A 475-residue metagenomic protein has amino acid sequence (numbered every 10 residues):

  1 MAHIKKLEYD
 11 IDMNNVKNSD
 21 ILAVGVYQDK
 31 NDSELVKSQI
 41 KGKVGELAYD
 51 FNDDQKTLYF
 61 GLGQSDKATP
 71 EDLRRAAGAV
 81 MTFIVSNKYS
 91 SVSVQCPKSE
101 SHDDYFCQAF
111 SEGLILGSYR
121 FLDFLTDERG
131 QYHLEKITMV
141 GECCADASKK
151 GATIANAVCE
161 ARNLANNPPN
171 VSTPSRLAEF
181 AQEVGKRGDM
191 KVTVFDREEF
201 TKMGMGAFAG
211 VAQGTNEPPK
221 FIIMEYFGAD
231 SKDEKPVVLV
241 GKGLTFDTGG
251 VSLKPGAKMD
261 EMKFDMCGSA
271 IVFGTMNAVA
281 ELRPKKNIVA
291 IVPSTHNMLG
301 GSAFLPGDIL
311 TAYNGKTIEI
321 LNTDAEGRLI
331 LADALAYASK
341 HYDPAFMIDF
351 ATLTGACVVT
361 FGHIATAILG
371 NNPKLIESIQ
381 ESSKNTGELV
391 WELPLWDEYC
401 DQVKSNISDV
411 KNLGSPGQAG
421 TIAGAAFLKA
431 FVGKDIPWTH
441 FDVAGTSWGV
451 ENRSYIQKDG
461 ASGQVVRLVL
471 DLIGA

Functional and structural regions predicted by a protein language model:
M1-G243: Short amphipathic alpha-helical segment within the helicase RecA-like ATPase core that mediates nucleic-acid
A2, A178-A475: A generic structural signal for tightly packed, nonpolar segments enriched in small/aliphatic residues
